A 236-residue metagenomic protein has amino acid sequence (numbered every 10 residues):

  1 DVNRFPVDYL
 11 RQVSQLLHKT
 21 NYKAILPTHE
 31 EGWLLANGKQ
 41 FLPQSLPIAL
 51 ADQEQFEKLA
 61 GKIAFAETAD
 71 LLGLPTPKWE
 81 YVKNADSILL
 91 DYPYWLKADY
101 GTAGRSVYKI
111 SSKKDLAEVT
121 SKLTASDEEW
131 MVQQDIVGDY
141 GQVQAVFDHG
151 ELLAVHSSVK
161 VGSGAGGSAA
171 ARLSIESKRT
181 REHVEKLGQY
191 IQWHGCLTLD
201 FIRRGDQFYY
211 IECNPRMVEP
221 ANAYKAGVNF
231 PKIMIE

Functional and structural regions predicted by a protein language model:
D1-N3, S45-I48, W95: Active-site regions of enzymes building and remodeling cell-envelope glycoconjugates
D1-Q15: Glycine-rich, highly charged phosphate/nucleotide-binding loops
K19-A60, G73-E80: A short, GP-enriched loop/loop-strand-helix hinge that lies immediately N-terminal to, or at the N-terminal rim
T20, E176-E236: ATP-dependent carboxylate activation and anion-phosphoryl transfer catalytic cores that bind Mg-ATP to form
L35-G38, R105-V107, Q142, N222: Short glycine-/acidic-enriched loop or helix-start segments at secondary-structure transitions that form or flank
Q55-V137, F147-E151, K178-R181: Active-site nucleotide/adenylate-binding loops and adjacent lid/helix of ATP-dependent enzymes
G104, V161-G166, A170-R172, N214-G227: Glycine-rich phosphate/pyrophosphate-binding beta-alpha loops
S111-I191, I202-Y210: Phosphate-binding site of ATP-dependent enzymes
